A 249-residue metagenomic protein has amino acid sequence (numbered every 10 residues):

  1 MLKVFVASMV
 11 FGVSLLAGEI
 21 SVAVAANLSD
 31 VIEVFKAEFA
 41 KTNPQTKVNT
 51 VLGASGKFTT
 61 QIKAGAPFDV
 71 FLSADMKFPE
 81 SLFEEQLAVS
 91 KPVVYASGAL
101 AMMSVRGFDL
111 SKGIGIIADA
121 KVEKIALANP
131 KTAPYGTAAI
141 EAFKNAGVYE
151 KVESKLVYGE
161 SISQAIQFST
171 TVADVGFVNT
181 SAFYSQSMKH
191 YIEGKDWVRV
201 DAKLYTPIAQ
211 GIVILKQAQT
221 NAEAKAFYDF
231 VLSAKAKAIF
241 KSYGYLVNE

Functional and structural regions predicted by a protein language model:
M1-L16: Gram-negative bacterial Sec-dependent N-terminal signal peptides
A17-T42, G56, T60-A64, S73-M76 (+3 more regions): Exported/periplasmic ABC-transporter solute-binding proteins
N43-V48: A generic structural motif
A66-F68: Short acidic/histidine-rich motifs immediately flanking catalytic phosphotransfer sites in two-component signaling
